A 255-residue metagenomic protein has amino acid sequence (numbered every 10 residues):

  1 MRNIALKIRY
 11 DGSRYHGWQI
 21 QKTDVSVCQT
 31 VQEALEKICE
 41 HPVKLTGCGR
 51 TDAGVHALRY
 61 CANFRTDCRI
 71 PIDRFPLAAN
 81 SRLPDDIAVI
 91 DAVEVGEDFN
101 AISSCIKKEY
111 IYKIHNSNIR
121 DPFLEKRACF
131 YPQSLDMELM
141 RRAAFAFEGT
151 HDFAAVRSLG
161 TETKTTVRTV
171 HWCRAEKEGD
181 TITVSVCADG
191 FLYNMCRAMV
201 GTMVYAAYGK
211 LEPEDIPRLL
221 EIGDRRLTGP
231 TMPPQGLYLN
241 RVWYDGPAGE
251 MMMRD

Functional and structural regions predicted by a protein language model:
M1-D255: Structured-RNA-binding interfaces characteristic of tRNA pseudouridine synthases
